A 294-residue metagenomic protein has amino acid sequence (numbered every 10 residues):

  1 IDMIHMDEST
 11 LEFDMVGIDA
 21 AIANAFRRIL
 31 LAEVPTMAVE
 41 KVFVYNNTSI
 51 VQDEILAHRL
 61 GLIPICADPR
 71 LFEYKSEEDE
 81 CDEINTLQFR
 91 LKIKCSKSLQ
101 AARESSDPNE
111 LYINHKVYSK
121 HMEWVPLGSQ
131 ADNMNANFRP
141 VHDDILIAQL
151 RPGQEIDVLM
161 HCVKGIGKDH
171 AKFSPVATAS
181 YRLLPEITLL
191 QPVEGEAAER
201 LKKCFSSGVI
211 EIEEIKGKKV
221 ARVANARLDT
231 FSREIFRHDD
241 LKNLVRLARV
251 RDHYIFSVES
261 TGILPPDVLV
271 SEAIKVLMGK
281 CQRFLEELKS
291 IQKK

Functional and structural regions predicted by a protein language model:
I1-K294: Protein-protein interaction/assembly regions in multi-subunit complexes
